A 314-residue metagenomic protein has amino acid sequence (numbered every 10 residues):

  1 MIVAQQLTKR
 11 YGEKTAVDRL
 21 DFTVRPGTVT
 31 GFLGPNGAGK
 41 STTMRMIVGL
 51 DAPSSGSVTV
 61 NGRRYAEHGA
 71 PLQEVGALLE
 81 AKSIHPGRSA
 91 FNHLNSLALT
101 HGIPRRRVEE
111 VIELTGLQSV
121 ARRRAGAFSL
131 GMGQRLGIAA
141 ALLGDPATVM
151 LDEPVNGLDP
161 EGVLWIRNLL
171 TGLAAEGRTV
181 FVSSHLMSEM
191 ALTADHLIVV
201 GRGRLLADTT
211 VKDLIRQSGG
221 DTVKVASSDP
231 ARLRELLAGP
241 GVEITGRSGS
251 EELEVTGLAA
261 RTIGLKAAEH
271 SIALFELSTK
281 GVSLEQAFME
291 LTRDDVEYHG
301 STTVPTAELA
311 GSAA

Functional and structural regions predicted by a protein language model:
I2-G201, A207: ABC transporter nucleotide-binding domains
S57, T222, A273-E276: Residues at or immediately flanking beta-strands
H101, G177, S218, G241 (+2 more regions): Conserved NTP-handling cores and scaffolds of large molecular machines
V111, L214-Q217, L291: Amphipathic alpha-helical segments that mediate coupling or scaffolding at interfaces
I166-V255: ABC transporter nucleotide-binding domain
T256-A314: C-terminal coupling/interaction segments
